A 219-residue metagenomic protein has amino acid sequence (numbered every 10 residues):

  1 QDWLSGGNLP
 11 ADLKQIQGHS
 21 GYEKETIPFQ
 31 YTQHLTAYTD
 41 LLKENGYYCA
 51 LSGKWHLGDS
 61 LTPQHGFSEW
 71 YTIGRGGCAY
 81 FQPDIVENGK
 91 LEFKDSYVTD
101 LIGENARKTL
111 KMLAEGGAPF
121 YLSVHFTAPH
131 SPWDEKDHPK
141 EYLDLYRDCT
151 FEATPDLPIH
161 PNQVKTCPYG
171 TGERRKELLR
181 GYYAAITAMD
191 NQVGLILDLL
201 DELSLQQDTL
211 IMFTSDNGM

Functional and structural regions predicted by a protein language model:
Q1-A50, E69-G76, Q82: Active-site segment of extracytoplasmic enzymes that catalyze sulfate/phosphate-ester chemistry
K24, L35, H65-G66, E92 (+2 more regions): Short, solvent-exposed coil/turn segments
G58-D59, S131: Generic structural signal for helix capping and beta-alpha/helix-loop junctions
S60-Q64: Short glycine-biased active-site loop of nucleotidyltransferases that positions the nucleotide triphosphate and helps
G74-M219: Active-site-proximal cap/lid insertion segments
